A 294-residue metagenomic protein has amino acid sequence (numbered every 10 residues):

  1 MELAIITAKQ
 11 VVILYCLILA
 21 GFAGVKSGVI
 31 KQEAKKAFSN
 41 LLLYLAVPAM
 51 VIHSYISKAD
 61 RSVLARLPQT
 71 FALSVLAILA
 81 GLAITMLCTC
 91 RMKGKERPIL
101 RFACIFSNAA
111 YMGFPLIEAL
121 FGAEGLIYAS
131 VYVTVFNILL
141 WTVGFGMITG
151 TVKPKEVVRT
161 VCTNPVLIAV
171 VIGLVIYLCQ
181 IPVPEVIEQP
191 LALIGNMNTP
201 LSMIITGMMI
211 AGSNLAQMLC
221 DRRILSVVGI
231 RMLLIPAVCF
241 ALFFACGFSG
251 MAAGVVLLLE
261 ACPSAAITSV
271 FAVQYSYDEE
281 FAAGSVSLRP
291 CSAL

Functional and structural regions predicted by a protein language model:
M1-L294: Alpha-helical transmembrane segments of multi-pass small-molecule/ion transporters
